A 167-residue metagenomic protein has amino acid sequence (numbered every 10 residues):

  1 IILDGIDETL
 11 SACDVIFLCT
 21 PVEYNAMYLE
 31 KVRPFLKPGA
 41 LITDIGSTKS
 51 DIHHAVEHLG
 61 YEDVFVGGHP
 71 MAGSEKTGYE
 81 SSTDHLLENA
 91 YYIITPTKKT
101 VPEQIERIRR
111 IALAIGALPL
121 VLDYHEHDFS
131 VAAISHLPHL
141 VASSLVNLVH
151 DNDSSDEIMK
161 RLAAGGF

Functional and structural regions predicted by a protein language model:
I2-I6, L120-L122: Short acidic-hydrophobic, aromatic-tinged amphipathic segments that line or gate anion-handling sites
L3, L59-E62, S82-L86, H136-L140: Short, hinge-like loop/turn segments at secondary-structure boundaries
D7-T43: Rossmann-like NAD(P)-binding element
A12, K37-P38, Y61-D63, E88-N89 (+1 more regions): Short coil/turn connectors at secondary-structure junctions
T20-V22, G46-S47, P70, L145: Short glycine-/small-residue-rich Rossmann-like dinucleotide-binding loops
E23-Y24, K49, A72, T100: Glycine-rich nucleotide phosphate-binding loop and flanking beta-alpha elements of Rossmann-like dinucleotide-binding
E30-E80: Rossmann-like NAD(P)(H) cofactor-binding subdomain of soluble oxidoreductases
L86-F167: Internal alpha-helical scaffold of NAD(P)-dependent oxidoreductase catalytic cores
